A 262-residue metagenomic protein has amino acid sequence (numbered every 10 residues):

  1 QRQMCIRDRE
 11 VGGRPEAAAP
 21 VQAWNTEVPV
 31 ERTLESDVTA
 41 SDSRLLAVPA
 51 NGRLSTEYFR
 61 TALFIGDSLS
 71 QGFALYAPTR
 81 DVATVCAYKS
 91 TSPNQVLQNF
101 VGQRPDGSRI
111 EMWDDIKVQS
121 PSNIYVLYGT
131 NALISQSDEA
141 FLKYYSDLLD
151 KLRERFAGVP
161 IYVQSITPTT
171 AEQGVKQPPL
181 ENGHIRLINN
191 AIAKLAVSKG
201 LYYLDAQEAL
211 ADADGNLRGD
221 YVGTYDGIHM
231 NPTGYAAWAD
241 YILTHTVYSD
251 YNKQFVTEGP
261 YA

Functional and structural regions predicted by a protein language model:
R2-I6: Short, small-residue-biased leader/transition segments that mark boundaries at the very start of proteins
R14-T61: N-terminal low-complexity, Pro/Thr/Ser-rich intrinsically disordered segments that act as propeptides or flexible
G52-K143: Conserved SGNH/GDSL esterase-like catalytic core that processes O-acyl groups on lipids and polysaccharides
F59-T61, Q119-I124, F156-I161, K199-Y202: Loop/turn elements at helix/coil->beta-strand transitions in domains of secreted/extracellular proteins
A74, G129, S146, D150-A157 (+2 more regions): Sec-exported extracytoplasmic/periplasmic mature domains
L127, Q164-S165: Alpha/beta-hydrolase-fold catalytic nucleophile elbow
E139-L148, I185-R186: Charged helix-capping and loop-helix junction motifs
T169-A262: Catalytic His-Asp segment of secreted/periplasmic serine-dependent ester chemistry enzymes
